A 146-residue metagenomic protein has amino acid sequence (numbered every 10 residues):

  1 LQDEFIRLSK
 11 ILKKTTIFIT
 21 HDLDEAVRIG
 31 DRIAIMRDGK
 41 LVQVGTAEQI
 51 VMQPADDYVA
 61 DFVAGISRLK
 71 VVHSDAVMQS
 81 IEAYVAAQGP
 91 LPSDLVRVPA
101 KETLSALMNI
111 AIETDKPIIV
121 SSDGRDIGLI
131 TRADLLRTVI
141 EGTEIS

Functional and structural regions predicted by a protein language model:
L1-K13: Helical segment within the ABC ATPase nucleotide-binding domain
K13-I19: Conserved H-loop
H21-D22, T46, P54-A55: Conserved H-loop
A26-G30, V51: A short, surface-exposed alpha-helical micro-motif characterized by mixed small hydrophobic and charged/polar residues
R32, V44: Short, glycine/charged-rich "phosphate-handling" switch motifs in NTP-dependent and phosphotransfer domains
D38-K40: Conserved ABC ATPase "signature" C-loop
E48-M52, A60: Short acidic-hydrophobic catalytic motif
Q88-K116, V120-R125, R132-S146: The conserved cystathionine-beta-synthase
